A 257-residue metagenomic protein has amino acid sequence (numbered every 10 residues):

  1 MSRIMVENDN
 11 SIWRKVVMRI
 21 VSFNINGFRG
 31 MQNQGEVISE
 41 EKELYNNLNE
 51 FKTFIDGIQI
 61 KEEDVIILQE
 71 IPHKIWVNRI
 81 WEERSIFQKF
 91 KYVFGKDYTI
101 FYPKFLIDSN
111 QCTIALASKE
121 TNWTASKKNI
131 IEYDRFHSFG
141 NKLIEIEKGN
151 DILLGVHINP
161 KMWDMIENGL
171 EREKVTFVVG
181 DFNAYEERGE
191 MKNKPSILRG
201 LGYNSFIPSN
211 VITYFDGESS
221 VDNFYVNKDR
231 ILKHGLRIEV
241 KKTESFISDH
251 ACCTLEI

Functional and structural regions predicted by a protein language model:
S2-V93, D249: N-terminal, active-site-proximal structural segment of metallo-dependent hydrolase catalytic domains
R3, E171-F177, N183-I257: Metal-dependent phosphoester-hydrolase catalytic domains
V17-G35, E41, K127-N129, L143-E145 (+1 more regions): Active-site-proximal beta-strand elements of phosphoester/diester hydrolases
N24-F28, I71-P72, H157-N159, F182-Y185 (+1 more regions): Catalytic metal-binding/acid-base residues of hydrolase active sites
F28-Q32, K74-N78, D108-A115, M162 (+2 more regions): Short catalytic/ligand-binding loop motif for oxyanion handling, primarily in non-cytosolic enzymes, centered on
I67, L154-G155, F177-V178: Structural recognition of the beta-strand scaffold that forms the well-ordered cores of secreted hydrolase catalytic
Q69-G149, L232-T243: Structured beta-strand-rich core segments of catalytic domains in phosphoester-bond hydrolases
P160-K174: A long, amphipathic alpha-helix that forms part of the scaffold/cap immediately adjacent to metal-dependent active
